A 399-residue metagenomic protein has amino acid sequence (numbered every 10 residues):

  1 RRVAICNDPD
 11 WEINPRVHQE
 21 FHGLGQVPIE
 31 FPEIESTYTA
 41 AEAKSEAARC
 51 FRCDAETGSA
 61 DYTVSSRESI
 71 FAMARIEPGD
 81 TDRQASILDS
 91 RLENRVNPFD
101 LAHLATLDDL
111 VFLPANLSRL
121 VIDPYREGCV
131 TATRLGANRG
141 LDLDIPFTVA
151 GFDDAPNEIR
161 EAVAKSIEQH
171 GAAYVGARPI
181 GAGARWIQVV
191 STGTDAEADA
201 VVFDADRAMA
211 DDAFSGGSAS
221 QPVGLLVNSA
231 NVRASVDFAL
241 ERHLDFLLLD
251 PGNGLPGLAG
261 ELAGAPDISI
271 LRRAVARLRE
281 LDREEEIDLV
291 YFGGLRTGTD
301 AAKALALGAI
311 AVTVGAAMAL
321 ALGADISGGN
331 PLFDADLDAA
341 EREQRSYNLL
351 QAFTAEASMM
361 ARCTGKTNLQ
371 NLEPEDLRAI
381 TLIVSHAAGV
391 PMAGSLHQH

Functional and structural regions predicted by a protein language model:
R1-A4, T63-R67, G181-A182, L226 (+3 more regions): A glycine-rich phosphate-binding loop feature that marks nucleotide/adenosyl-phosphate handling sites
R1-L88, L92, A230-N231, G260-S269 (+3 more regions): Ferredoxin-type iron-sulfur electron-transfer modules and their immediate structural context
G25-V27, L143-V149, P251-E261: Gly-rich Lys/Arg/Thr-decorated short loops/hinges at beta-loop-alpha junctions or inter-strand turns that position
E56, T63-E168, A172-A173, P374-H399: Conserved, well-structured core domains of diverse proteins
I145-A150, N157-G217, R233, D237: Catalytic alpha/beta active-site cores
G171-A172, A198, L244, A309 (+1 more regions): A structural motif
V201-E341: Glycine-rich phosphate/ribose-binding loops and adjacent secondary-structure elements that form binding surfaces
G329-L337, R345-H399: Catalytic or ion-coupling anion/metal-binding cores of large enzyme and transporter domains
